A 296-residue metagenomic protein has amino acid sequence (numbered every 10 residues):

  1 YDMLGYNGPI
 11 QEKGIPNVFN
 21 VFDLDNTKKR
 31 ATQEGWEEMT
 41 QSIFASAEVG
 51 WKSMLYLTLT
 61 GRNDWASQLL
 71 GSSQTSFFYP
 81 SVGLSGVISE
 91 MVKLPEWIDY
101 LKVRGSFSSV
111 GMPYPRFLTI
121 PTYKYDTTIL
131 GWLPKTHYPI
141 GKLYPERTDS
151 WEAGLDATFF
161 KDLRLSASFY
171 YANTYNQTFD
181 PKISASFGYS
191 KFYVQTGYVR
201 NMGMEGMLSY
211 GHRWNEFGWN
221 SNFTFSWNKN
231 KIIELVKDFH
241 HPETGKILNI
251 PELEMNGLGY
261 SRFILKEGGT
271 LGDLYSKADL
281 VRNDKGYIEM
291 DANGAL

Functional and structural regions predicted by a protein language model:
D2-A31, L118-P139, F179-D180, A185-F192 (+2 more regions): Surface-exposed loop/turn segments flanking beta-strands in extracellular/periplasmic regions
D2-G8, V194, R213-L296: Conserved small-residue
D2-N7, Q68-S72, M91-P95, M112-F117 (+6 more regions): Outer-membrane beta-barrel proteins
N26-F44, I120-L165, F192-W214, M255-L258 (+1 more regions): Outer-membrane beta-barrel signature, preferentially recognizing the C-terminal barrel domain of Gram-negative
E38-G71, T75-E90, T148-S150, F159-L165 (+4 more regions): Surface-exposed extracellular loop regions of Gram-negative outer-membrane beta-barrel proteins
E90-I120, K124-G131: Outer-membrane beta-barrel translocator/channel fold
F107-S109, Y171, W227: Flexible glycine-/small-residue-rich
Y138-I140, Y144, F169-W214, K266 (+2 more regions): Outer membrane beta-barrel strand-and-loop segments of large Gram-negative receptors, especially TonB-dependent
